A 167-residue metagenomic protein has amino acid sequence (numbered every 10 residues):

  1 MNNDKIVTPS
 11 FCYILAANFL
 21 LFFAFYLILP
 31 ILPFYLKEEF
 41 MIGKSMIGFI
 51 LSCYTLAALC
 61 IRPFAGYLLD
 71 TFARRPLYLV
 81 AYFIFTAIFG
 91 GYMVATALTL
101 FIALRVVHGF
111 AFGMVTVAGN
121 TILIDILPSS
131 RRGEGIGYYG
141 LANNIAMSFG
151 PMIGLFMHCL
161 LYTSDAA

Functional and structural regions predicted by a protein language model:
S10-F40, I47: Helix-loop boundary and gating motifs at the non-cytosolic
M41, A73, V94-T99: Helix-breaking motifs and short loop linkers at transmembrane-helix boundaries and internal kinks in secondary membrane
T55-P63, M147-S148: Residue-level signature of mid-helix packing/kink "hotspots" within the transmembrane helices of 12-pass Major
R62-A73: Helix-to-loop junctions at the C-terminal end of transmembrane segments in multipass secondary transporters
P76-G90: Structural signature of the two symmetry-related core transmembrane helices
T99-V107: Paired small-residue
V106-L141: Cytoplasmic helix-loop-helix junction between adjacent transmembrane helices in 12-TM secondary transporters
Y162-A167: Conserved small/polar residues in nucleotide/adenosyl-binding loops
